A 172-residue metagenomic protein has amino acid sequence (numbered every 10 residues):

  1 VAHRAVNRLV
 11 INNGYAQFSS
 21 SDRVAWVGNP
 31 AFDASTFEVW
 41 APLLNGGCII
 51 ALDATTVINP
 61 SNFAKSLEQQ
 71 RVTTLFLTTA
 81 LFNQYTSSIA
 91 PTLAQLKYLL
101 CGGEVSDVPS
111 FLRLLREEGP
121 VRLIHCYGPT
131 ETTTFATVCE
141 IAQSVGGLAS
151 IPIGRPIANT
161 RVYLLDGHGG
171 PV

Functional and structural regions predicted by a protein language model:
V1-V172: Motif- and composition-driven signal specific to adenylation
